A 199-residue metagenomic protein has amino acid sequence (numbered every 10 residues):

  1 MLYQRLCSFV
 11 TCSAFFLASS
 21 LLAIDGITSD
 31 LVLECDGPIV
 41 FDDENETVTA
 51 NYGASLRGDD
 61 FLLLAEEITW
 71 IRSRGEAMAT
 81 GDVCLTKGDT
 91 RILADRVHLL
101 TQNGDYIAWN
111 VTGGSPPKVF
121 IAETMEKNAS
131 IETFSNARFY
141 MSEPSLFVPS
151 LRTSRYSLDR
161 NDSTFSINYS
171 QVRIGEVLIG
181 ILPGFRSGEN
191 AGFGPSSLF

Functional and structural regions predicted by a protein language model:
M1-Q4: N-terminal secretory signal peptides that target proteins for export/translocation
S8-S20: Bacterial N-terminal signal peptides
I24-F199: Structural signature for solvent-exposed beta-strand/loop edge elements and short helix-capping sites, enriched
